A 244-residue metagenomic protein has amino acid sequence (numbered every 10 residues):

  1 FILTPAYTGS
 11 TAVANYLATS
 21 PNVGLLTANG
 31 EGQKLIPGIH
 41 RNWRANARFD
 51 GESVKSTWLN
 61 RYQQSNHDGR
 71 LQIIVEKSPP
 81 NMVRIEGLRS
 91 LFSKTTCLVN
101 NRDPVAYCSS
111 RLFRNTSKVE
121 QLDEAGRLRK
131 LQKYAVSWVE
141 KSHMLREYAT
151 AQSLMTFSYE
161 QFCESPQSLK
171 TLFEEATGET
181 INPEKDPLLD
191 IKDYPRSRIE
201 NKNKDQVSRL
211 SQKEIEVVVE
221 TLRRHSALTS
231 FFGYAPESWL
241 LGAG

Functional and structural regions predicted by a protein language model:
F1-R61: PAPS-dependent sulfotransferase catalytic core
L3-T4, V75-P79, R102, S158-Y159: Short His-Asn-centered micro-motif
G9-V23, L88-F92, T156-N182, V218: PAPS/PAP-binding and catalytic site of the sulfotransferase fold
T11-A14, Q33-L35, M82-I85, V105-S110 (+1 more regions): Short catalytic/ligand-binding loop motif for oxyanion handling, primarily in non-cytosolic enzymes, centered on
D50-D68, V105-E179: PAPS-dependent sulfotransferase catalytic domain
R61-G87: Glycine-rich phosphate-binding loop used to anchor ATP phosphates in small-molecule kinases, encompassing both
K77-P80, L88-L112: Conserved phosphate-donor/acceptor-positioning beta-strand/loop module used by diverse small-molecule
L112-F113, R146, E175-G244: PAPS-dependent sulfotransferases, especially Golgi type II membrane carbohydrate sulfotransferases
